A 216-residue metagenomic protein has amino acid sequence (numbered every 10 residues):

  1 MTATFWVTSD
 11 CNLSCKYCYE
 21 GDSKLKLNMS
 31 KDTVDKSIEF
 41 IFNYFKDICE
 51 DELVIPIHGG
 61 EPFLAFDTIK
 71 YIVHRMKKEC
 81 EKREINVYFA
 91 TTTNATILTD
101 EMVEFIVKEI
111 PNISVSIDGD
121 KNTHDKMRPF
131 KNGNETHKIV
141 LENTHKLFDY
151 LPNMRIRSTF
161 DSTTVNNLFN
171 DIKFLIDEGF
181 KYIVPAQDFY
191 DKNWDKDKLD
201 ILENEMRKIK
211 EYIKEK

Functional and structural regions predicted by a protein language model:
M1-T4, I48-E50: N-terminal [4Fe-4S]-dependent radical SAM core
T2-D32: Canonical Radical SAM [4Fe-4S] cluster-binding loop centered on the CxxxCxxC motif and its immediate flanking residues
L13-Y17, K121-D125, W194: Short acidic/His/Gly/Ser-rich catalytic and metal-binding motifs that mark active-site loops of diverse hydrolases
G21-L25, N122, F189-N193: A short, flexible beta-alpha/helix-coil linker loop
N28-T33, L64, T68, K131-T136 (+1 more regions): Alpha-helix N-cap and loop-to-helix initiation/capping positions
I38-P56, A65-Y190: Radical SAM/AdoMet-radical enzyme domain recognition
G60: Active-site neighborhood of divalent metal-dependent phosphoester/pyrophosphate hydrolases
W194-K216: A C-terminal junction/extension of Radical SAM enzymes
